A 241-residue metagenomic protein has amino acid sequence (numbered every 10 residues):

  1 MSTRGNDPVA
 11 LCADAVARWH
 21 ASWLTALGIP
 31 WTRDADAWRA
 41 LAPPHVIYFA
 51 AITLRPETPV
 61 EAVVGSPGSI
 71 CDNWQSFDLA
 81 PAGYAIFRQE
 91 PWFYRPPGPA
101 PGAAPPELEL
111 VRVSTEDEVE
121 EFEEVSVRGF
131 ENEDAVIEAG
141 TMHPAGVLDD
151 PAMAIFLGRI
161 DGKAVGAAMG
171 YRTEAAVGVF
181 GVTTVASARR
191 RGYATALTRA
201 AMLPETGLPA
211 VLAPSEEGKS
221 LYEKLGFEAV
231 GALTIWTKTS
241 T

Functional and structural regions predicted by a protein language model:
M1-P67, S76, D149-D150: N-terminal charged segments
H45, V125-V136: Helix-loop element at the rim of GNAT/NAT acetyltransferase active sites that forms part of the acceptor-substrate
T53-D117, L212, L233-K238: Acyl-donor-binding surface of acyltransferase catalytic domains
V60-V63, F180-P204, K224: Conserved acetyl-CoA-binding loop-helix of GNAT-fold acetyltransferases
L79, Y222, F227: Conserved active-site tyrosine of GNAT-family acetyltransferases
R88, A164-G166, G231: A structural microfeature
E116-R128: A short, well-structured alpha-helix characteristic of acyl/acetyltransferase catalytic modules
A135-V185: A conserved beta-strand-loop-helix scaffold within acyl/acetyltransferase catalytic domains
